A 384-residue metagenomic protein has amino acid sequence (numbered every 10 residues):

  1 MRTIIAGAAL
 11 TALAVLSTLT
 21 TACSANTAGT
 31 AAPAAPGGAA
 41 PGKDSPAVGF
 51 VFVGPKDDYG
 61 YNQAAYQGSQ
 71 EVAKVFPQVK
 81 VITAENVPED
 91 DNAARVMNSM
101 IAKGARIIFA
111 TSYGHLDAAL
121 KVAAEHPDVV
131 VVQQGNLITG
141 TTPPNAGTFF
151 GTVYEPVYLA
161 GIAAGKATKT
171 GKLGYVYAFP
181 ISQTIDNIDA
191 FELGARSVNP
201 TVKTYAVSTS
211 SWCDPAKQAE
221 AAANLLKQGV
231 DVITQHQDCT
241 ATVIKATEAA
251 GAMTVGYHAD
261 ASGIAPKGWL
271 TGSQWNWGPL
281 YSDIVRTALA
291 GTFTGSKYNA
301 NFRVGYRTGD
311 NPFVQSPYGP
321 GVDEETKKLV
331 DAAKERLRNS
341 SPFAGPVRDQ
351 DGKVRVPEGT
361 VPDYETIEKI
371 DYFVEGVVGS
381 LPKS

Functional and structural regions predicted by a protein language model:
M1-L10: Bacterial N-terminal signal peptides that target proteins for export
I4, S24-T27: Intrinsic disorder/low-complexity signal
L10-L16: Core hydrophobic alpha-helical transmembrane segments of single-pass membrane proteins
S17-A22: C-terminal motif of bacterial Sec signal peptides marking the signal peptidase cleavage site
A25, A32-S384: A residue-level marker of the well-folded mature domains of exported/periplasmic proteins
